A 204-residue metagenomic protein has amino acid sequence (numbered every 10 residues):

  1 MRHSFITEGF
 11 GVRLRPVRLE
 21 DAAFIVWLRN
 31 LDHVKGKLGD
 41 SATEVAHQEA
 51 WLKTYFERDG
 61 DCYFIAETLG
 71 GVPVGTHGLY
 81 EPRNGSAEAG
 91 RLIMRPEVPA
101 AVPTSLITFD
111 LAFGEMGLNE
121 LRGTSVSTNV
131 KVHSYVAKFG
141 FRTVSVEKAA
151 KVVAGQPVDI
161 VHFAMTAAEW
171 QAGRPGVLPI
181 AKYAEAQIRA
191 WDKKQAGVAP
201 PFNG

Functional and structural regions predicted by a protein language model:
M1-F24, L28-N30, Y63, L69-G204: Acyl-donor (CoA/ACP) binding surface of acyl/acetyltransferases
L31-V34, E57: Residue-level marker of structural boundaries
H33-L52: Conserved GNAT-fold acetyl-CoA-binding loop/helix
T43-H47, F56-E57, R95-P96, F109: Juxtamembrane/interface motifs at transmembrane-helix termini
A46-A50, D59-G60, V144: Short Pro/Gly-enriched beta-strand edge/turn motifs at strand-loop
L52-K53, H133: Short amphipathic alpha-helical segments and helix-helix/interface helices
K53-I65: A short helix-loop-beta-strand connector motif used in the catalytic cores of GNAT acetyltransferases and, in some
